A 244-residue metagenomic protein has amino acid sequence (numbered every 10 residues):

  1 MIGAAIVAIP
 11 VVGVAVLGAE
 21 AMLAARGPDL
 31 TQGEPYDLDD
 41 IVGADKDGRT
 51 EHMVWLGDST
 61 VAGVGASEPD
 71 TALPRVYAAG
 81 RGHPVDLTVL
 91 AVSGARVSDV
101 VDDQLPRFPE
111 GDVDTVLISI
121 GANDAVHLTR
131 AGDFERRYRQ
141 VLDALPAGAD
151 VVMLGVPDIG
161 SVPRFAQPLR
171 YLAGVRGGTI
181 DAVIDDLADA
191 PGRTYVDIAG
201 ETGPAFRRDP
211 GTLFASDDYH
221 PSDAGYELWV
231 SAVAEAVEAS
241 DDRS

Functional and structural regions predicted by a protein language model:
M1-V54, A234, E238-S244: N-terminal secretory targeting modules
H52-V54, A62-R137: Conserved SGNH/GDSL esterase-like catalytic core that processes O-acyl groups on lipids and polysaccharides
V89-A91, G155, D197-G200: Residue-level recognition of beta-strand->loop/alpha-helix junctions
S119, L154-G155: Alpha/beta-hydrolase-fold catalytic nucleophile elbow
R136, Q140-A144, T179-D186: Alpha-helical scaffolding segments of alpha/beta enzyme cores, especially the outer helices of TIM-barrel or partial
A147-D150: A short helix->loop->beta-strand "cap" motif at the edges of active sites that frequently abuts
G160-S244: Catalytic His-Asp segment of secreted/periplasmic serine-dependent ester chemistry enzymes
